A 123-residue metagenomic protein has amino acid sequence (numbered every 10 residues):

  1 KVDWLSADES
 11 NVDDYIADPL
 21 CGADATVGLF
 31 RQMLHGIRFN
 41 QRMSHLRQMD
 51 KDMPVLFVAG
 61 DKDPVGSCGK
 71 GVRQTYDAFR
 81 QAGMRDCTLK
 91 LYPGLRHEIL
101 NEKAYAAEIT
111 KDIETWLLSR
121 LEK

Functional and structural regions predicted by a protein language model:
K1-V58: Alpha/beta-hydrolase
I16, R73-R80: Class I S-adenosyl-L-methionine
N40, R80-K123: Catalytic active-site module of serine/aspartate enzymes centered on a nucleophile-bearing elbow/loop
F57-V65: Conserved strand-to-loop "acid loop" that flanks and positions the catalytic carboxylate
V58, V72-R73, L89: Structured catalytic core of nucleotide-sugar glycosyltransferases
P64-Q74: Conserved alpha/beta-hydrolase "acid-adjacent" motif
